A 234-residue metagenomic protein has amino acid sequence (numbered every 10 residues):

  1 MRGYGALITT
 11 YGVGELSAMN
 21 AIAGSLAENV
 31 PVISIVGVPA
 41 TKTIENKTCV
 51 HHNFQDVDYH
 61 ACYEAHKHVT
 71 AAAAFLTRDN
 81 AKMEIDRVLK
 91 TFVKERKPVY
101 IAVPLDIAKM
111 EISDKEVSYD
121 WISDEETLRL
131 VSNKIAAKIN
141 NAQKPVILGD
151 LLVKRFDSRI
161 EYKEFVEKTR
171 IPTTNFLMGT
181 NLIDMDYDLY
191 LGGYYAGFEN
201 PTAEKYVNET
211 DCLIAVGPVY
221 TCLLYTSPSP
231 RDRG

Functional and structural regions predicted by a protein language model:
M1-S227, R231: N-terminal alpha/beta PP-like core and its mobile active-site loop of ThDP/TPP-dependent enzymes
